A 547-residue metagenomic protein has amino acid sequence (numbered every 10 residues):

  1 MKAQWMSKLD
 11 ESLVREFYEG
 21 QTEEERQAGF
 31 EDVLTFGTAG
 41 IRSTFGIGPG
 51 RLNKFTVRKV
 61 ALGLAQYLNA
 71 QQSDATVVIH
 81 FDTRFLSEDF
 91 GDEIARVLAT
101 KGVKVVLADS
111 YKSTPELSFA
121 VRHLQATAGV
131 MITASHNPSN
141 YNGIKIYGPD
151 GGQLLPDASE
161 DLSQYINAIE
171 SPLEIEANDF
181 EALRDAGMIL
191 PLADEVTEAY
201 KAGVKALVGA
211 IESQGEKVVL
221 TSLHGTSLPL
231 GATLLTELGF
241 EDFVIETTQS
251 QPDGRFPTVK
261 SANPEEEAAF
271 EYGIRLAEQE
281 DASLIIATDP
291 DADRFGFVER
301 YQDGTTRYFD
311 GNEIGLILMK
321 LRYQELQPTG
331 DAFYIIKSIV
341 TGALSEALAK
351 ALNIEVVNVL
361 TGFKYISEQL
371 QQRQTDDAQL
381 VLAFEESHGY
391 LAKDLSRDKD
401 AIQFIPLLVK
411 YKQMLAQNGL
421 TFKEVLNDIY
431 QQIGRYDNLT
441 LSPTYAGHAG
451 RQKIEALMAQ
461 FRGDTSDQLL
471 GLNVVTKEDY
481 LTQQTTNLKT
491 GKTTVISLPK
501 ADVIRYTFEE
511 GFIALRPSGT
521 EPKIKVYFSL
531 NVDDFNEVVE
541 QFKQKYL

Functional and structural regions predicted by a protein language model:
K2-K101, L183-R184, M188-V218, T226: An N-terminal, well-structured beta->alpha segment
E23-L34, N142-A269: Gly/Ser/Thr-enriched, mixed-charge loops and adjacent short helices that form phosphate/oxyanion-binding elements
F30-G50, S135, S222-L230, L234 (+3 more regions): Conserved phosphate/anionic-ligand binding catalytic regions in large, soluble enzymes, centered on
V78-Y141, E241-F297: N-terminal small/polar loop signature for handling phosphorylated ligands or for N-terminal nucleophile
E88-E93, S118-V121, N140-I146, R184 (+8 more regions): Short acidic, glycine/serine/threonine-rich loops at helix termini
P149-G152, Q164, E170, R275-K337 (+1 more regions): Replace "Mg2+/Mn2+-dependent" with "divalent metal-dependent
E278, S283-L284, T305, E325 (+3 more regions): Phosphate-binding and adjacent anionic-ligand microenvironments
